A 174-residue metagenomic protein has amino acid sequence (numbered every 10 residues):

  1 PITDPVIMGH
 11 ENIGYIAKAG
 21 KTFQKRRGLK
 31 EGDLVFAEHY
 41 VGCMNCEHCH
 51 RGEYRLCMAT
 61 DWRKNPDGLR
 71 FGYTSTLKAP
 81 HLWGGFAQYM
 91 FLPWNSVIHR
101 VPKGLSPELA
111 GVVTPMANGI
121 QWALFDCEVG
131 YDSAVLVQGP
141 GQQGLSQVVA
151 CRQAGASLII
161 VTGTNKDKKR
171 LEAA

Functional and structural regions predicted by a protein language model:
P1-H50, Y54-R55, P102-G104: Glycine-rich beta-strand-centered segment in the early N-terminal region that forms part of a ligand/cofactor-binding
G14, A110, G119-W122, C151 (+1 more regions): Small residues (Ala/Gly/Ser/Thr
D33-L34, D132-S133, S157: Nucleotide donor/acceptor-binding cores
H39, L105, G141, G163-T164: Short loop or secondary-structure boundary microenvironments that flank and position key functional residues
C43-Q138: NAD(P)H dinucleotide-binding glycine-rich loop of Rossmann-like/cofactor-binding domains, especially the beta1-alpha1
V137-P140, R152-A174: Adenosine-nucleotide cofactor-binding segment
G144-L145: N-terminal Rossmann-fold NAD(P) dinucleotide-binding loop
